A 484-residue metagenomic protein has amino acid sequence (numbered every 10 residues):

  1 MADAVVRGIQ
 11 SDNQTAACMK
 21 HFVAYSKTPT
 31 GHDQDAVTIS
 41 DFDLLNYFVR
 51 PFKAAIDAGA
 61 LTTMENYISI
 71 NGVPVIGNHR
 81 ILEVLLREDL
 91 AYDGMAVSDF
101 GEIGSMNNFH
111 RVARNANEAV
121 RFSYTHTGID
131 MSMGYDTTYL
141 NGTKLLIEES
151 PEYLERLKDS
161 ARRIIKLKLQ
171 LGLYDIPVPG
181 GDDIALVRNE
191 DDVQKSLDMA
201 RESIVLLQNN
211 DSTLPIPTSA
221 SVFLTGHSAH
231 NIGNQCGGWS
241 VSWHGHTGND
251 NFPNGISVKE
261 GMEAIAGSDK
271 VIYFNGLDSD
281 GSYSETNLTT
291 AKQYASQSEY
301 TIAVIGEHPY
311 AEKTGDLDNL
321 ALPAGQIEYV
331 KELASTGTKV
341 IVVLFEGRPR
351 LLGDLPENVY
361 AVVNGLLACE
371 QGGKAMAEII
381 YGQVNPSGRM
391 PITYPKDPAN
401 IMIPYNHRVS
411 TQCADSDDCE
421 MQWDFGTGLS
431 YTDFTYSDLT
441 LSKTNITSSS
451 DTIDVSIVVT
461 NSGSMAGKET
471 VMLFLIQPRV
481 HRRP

Functional and structural regions predicted by a protein language model:
M1-P484: Glycoside hydrolase catalytic-domain context in secreted enzymes
